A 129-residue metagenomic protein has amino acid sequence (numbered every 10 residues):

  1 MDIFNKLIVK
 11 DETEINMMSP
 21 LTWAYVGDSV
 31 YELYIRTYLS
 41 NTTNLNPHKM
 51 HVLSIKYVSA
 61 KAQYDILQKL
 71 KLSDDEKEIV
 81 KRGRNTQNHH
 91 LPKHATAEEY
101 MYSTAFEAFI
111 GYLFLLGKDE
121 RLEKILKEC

Functional and structural regions predicted by a protein language model:
M1-C129: Double-stranded RNA-binding/processing signature
